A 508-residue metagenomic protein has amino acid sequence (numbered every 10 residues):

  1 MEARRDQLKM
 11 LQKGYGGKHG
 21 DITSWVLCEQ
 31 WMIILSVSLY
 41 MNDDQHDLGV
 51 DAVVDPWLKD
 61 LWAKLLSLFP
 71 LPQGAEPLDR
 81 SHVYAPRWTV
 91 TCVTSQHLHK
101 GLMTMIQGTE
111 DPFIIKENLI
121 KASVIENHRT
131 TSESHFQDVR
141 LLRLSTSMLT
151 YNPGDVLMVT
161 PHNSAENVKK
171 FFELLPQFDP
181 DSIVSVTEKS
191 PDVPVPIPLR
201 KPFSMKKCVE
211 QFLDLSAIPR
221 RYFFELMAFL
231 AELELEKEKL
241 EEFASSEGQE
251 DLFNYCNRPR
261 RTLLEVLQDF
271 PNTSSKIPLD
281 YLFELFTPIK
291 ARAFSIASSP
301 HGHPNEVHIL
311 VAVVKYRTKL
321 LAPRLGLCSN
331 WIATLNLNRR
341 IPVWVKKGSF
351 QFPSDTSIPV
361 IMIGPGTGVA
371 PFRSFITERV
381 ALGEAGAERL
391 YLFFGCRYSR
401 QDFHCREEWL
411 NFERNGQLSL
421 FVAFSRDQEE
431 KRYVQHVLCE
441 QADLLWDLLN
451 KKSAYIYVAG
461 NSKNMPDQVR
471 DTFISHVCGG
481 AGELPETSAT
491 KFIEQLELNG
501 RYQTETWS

Functional and structural regions predicted by a protein language model:
M1-S508: FNR-like FAD-binding dehydrogenase module
